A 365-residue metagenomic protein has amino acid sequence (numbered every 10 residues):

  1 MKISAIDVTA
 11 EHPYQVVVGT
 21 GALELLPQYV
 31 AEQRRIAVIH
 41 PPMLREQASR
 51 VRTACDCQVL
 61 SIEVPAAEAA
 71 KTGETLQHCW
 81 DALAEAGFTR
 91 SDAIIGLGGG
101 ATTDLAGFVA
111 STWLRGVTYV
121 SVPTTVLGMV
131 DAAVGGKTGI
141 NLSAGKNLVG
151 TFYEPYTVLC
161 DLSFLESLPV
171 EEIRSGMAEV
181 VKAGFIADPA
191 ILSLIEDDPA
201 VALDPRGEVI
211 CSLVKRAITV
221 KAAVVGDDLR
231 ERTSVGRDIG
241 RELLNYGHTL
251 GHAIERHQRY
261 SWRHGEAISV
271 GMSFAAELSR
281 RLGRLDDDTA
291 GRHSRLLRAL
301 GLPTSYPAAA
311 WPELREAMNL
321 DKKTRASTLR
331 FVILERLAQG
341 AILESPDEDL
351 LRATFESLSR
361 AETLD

Functional and structural regions predicted by a protein language model:
M1-A93: ATP/NTP phosphate-donor binding region
K2, A178-V180, R284-D365: C-terminal charged capping/lid subdomain of soluble metabolic enzymes
T9, V30, G87-T89, T112-L114 (+7 more regions): Solvent-exposed alpha-helices and their adjacent loops that cap or buttress functional pockets in soluble metabolic
A37, L60-I62, I95, V120-V122 (+1 more regions): Hydrophobic/aromatic beta-strand patches that form the interior of the parallel beta-sheet core in alpha/beta enzyme
T89-V109, W113-T125: A short, small-residue-rich loop immediately preceding and capping a beta-strand
S111-V201: A glycine/threonine-rich phosphate-anchoring loop and its flanking beta-alpha core in nucleotide/phosphate-binding
A202-P312: Active-site segments that bind and position negatively charged phosphate/pyrophosphate groups
